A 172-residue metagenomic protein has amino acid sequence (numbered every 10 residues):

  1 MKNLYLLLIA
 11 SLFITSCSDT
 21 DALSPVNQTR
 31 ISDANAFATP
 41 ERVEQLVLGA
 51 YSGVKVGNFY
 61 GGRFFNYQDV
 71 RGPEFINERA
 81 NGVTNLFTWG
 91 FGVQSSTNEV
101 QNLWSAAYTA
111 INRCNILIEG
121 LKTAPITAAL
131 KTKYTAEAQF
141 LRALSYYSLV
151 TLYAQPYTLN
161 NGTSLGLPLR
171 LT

Functional and structural regions predicted by a protein language model:
M1-L4: Positively charged n-region of N-terminal signal peptides that target proteins for export
L6-I9: Sec-dependent N-terminal signal peptides
C17-F65: Membrane-proximal, proline-rich intrinsically disordered regions
Q28, P40-E41, Q68-S95, W104 (+1 more regions): A structural signal for short, hydrophobic/glycine-enriched beta-strand patches
K55-Y60, F75-E78, S145-P156: Secretory-pathway/luminal and periplasmic proteins that interact with or process carbohydrate-rich
V83-L152: Conserved, well-structured interaction surfaces
L152-T172: Short coil/linker segments at helix-helix boundaries
